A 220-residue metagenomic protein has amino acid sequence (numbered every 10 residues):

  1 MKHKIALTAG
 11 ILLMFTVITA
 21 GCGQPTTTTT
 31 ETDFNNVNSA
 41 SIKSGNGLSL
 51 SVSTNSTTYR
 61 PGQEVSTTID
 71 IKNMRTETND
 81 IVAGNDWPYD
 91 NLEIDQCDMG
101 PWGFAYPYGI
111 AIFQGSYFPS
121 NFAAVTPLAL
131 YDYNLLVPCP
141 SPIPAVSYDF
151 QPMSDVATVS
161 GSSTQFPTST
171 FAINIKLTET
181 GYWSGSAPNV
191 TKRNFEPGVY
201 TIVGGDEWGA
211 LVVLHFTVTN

Functional and structural regions predicted by a protein language model:
M1-A9: Bacterial N-terminal signal peptides that target proteins for export
I18-G21: C-terminal motif of bacterial Sec signal peptides marking the signal peptidase cleavage site
G23-P25: Bacterial signal peptide processing site
T29-R60: Low-complexity, acidic Ser/Thr/Pro/Gly-rich terminal tails and inter-domain linkers that flank the onset of structured
Q63-T67: Structural beta-strand segments of beta-rich domains
I71-T78: Asparagine-centered strand-capping/turn motif at beta-strand->loop junctions
V82-Y89: Short Gly/aromatic-enriched secondary-structure transition segments
Q96-N220: Extended, well-structured beta-strand/loop surface patches that form recognition or cofactor-anchoring regions within
